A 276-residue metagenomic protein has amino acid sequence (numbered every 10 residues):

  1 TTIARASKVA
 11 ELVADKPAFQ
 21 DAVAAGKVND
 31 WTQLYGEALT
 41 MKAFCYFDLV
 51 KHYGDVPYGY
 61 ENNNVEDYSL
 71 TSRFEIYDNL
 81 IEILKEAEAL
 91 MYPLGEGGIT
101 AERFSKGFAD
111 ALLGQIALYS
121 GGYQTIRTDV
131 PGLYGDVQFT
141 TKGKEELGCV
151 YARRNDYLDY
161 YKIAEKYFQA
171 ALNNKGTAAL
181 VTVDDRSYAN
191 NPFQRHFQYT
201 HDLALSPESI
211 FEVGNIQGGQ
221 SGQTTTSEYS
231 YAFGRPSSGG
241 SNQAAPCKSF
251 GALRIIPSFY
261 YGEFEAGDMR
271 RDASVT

Functional and structural regions predicted by a protein language model:
T1, V56, K85-E86, K106-G107 (+1 more regions): An aromatic- and glycine-enriched ligand-binding surface/loop that stacks and positions planar moieties
T1-Y53, N64-A101: Conserved, well-structured interaction surfaces
G59-N62: Flexible, solvent-exposed coil segments and beta strand-coil junctions, predominantly the extracellular/periplasmic
